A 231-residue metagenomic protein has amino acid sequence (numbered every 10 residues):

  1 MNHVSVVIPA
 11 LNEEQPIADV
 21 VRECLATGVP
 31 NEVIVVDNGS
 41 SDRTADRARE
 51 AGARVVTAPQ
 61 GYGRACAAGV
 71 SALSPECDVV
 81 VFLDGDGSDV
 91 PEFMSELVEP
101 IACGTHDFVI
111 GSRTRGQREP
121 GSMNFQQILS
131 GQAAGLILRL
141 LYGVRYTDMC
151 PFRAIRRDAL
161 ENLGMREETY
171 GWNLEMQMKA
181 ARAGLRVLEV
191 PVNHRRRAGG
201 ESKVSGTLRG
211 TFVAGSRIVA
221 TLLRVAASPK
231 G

Functional and structural regions predicted by a protein language model:
H3-S5, E175: Cell-envelope/extracellular polymer assembly enzymes that use nucleotide-activated donors
N12-A26: Short, well-formed alpha-helical segments that are part of the catalytic scaffolds of diverse glycosyltransferases
E13-P16, S40, Y62, V90: Donor nucleotide-sugar binding loop of glycosyltransferases
V20-V21, N31-G39: Short beta-strand/loop segment that forms part of the nucleotide-sugar
D37-A45, G87: A conserved acidic beta->alpha catalytic loop
A58-A72, P91-Y170, R197-V213, V219: Acceptor/aglycone-binding surface of glycosyltransferases and processive sugar-polymer synthases
C77-S88: Short beta-strand-to-loop acidic/aromatic patch adjacent to the donor-nucleotide binding site
V144, R166-E168, M178-R195: Catalytic donor-sugar/metal-binding loop of nucleotide-sugar-dependent glycosyltransferases
